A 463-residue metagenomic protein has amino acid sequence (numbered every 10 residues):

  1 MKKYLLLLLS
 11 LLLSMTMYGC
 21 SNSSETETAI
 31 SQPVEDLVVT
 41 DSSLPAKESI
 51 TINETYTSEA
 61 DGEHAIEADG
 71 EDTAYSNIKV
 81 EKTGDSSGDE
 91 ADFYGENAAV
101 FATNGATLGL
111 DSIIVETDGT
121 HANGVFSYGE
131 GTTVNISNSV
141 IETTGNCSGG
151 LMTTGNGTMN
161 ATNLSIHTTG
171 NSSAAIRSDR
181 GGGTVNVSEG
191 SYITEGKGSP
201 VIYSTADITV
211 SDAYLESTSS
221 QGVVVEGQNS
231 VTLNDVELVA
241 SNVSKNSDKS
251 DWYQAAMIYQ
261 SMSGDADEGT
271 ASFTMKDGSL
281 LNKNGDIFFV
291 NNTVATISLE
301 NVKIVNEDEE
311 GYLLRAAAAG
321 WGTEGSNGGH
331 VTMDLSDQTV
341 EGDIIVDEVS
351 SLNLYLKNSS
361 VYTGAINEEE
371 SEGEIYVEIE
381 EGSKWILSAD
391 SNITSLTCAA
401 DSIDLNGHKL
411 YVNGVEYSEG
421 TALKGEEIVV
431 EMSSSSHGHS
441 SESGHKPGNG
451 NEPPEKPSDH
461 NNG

Functional and structural regions predicted by a protein language model:
M1-Y4: Positively charged n-region of N-terminal signal peptides that target proteins for export
T16-G19: C-terminal motif of bacterial Sec signal peptides marking the signal peptidase cleavage site
N22-I30, M262-G264, S436-G463: Disordered, low-complexity segments in secreted/periplasmic proteins that are enriched in proline
T26-D92, G109, T117, A422-V430: N-terminal segments that cap or nucleate solenoid repeat domains
Q32-V39, A60-E67, G88-F101, G119-S127 (+9 more regions): Extracellular beta-strand/beta-solenoid scaffold signature
S49-E54, D72-I78, T107-S112, T133-S139 (+11 more regions): All-beta strand scaffolds that present successive hydrophobic residues in beta-strands
A74-T144, N160-T162: Post-signal peptide N-terminal segment of secreted/secretory-pathway proteins
N306, N327-M432: Extracellular beta-solenoid/beta-roll
